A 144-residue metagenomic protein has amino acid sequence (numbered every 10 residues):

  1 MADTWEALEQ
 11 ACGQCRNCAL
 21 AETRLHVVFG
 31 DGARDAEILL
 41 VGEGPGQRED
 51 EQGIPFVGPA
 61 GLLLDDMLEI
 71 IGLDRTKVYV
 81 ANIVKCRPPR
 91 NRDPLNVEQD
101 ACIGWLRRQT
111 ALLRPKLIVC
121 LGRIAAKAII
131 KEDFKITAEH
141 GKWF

Functional and structural regions predicted by a protein language model:
M1-F144: A polyanion-binding, active-site-adjacent surface
